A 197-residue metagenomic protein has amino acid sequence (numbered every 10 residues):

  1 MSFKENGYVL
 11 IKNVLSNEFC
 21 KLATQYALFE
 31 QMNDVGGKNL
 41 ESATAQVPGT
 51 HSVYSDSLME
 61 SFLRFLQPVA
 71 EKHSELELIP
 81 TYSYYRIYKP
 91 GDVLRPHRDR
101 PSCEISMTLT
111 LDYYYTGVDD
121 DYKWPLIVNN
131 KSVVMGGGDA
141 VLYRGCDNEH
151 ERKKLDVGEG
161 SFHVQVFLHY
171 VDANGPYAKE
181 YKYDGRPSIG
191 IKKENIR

Functional and structural regions predicted by a protein language model:
M1-S74: Non-heme Fe(II)/2-oxoglutarate
L10-I11, I79-P80, L142-Y143, F167: A structural signal for short, well-ordered beta-strand segments and their strand-loop junctions that often border
F65-V69, Y84, S106: Generic beta-strand or strand-like secondary-structure segments
E75-Y84: A short coil-to-beta-strand element that immediately follows conserved catalytic motifs
I87: Conserved active-site beta-strand element of glycosyltransferases/polysaccharide synthases
P90-D147, E151, F162-V166, V171-P187: Catalytic core of non-heme Fe(II) oxygenases with the double-stranded beta-helix
D156-G160: Accessory, usually C-terminal, subdomains that scaffold auxiliary metal cofactors
R186-R197: Charged phosphate-binding loop/patch that engages nucleotide di/tri-phosphates or the phosphate backbone of nucleic
